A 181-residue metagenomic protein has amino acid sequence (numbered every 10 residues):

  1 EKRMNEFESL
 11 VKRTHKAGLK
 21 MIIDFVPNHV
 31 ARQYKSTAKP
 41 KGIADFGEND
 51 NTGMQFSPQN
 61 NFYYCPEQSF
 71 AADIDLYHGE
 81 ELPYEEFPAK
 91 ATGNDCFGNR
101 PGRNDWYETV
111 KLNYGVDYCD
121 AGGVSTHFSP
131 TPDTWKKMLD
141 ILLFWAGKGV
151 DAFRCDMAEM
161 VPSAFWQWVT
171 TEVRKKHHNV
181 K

Functional and structural regions predicted by a protein language model:
E1-K137, I141-F144: Substrate-binding/active-site clefts of carbohydrate-active enzymes
E1-K2, L19, T37-A38, S163 (+2 more regions): Aromatic-lined carbohydrate-binding/catalytic grooves of carbohydrate-active enzymes
V11, A146, T170-R174: N-terminal cationic-hydrophobic initiation segments that often serve targeting/anchoring roles
H15-L19, G149-D151, H178-K181: Short, well-ordered coil/turn segments that N-cap beta-strands
A17, D156, M160-V161: Residue-level signal for short amphipathic helical patches enriched in basic/charged and nearby hydrophobic residues
I22, A152-A158: Short catalytic-loop micro-motif centered on adjacent basic/acidic residues
H29, F153, V161: Glycine-rich nucleotide phosphate-binding loop and flanking beta-alpha elements of Rossmann-like dinucleotide-binding
H29, I43, A158, T170 (+2 more regions): Aromatic- and carboxylate-enriched substrate-binding clefts and catalytic-loop regions of carbohydrate-active enzymes
